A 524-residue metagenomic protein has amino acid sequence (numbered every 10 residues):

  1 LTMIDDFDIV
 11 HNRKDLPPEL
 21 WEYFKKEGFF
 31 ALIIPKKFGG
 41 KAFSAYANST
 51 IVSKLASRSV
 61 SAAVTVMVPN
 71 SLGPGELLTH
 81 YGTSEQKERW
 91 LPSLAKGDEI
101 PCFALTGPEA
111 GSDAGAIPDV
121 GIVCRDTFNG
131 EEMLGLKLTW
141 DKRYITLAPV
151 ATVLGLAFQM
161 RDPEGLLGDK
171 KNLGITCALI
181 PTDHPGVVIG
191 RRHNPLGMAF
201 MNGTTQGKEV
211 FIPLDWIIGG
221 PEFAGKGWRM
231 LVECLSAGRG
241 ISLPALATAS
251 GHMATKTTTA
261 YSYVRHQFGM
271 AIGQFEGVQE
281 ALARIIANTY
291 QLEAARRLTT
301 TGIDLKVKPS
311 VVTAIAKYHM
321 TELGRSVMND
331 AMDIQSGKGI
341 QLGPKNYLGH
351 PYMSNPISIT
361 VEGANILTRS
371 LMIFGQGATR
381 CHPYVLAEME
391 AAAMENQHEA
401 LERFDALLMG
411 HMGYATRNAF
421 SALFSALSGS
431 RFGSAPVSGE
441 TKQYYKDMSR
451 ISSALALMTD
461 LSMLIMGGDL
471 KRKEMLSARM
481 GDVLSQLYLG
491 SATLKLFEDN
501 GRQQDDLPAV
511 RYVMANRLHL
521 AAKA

Functional and structural regions predicted by a protein language model:
L1-P69, E85-R89, S93-I100, S112 (+2 more regions): Amphipathic, small/basic residue-rich leader segments at the start of a protein or domain
D8, Y290-T321, M332-Q335, G339-I340 (+2 more regions): C-terminal helix-coil-helix/basic helical segment that borders enzyme active sites and/or dimer interfaces and provides
E131-V188: A short core secondary-structure module
P185-F211: Flexible, small-/acidic-enriched active-site or ligand-binding loops
T204-R239, K256-G273, R297, N418-G439 (+1 more regions): A glycine-rich, basic-preceded beta-loop-alpha segment at the flavin cofactor/substrate interface of flavin-utilizing
G227, G339-T441: Glycine-rich phosphate/cofactor-binding loops in nucleotide/flavin-utilizing enzymes
V264-E280, E498, R502-D505: Terminal amphipathic helices with adjacent charged low-complexity linkers/tails
L408-A524: C-terminal amphipathic alpha-helical interaction region
